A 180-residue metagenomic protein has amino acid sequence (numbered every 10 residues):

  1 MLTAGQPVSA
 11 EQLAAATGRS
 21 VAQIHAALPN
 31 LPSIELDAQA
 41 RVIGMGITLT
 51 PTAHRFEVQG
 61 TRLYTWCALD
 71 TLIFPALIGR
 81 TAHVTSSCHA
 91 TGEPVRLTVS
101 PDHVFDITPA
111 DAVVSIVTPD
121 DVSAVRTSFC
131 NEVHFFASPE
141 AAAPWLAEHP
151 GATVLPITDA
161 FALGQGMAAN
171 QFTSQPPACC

Functional and structural regions predicted by a protein language model:
T3-T17: Short acidic, hydrophobic short linear motifs in intrinsically disordered regions
G5, A40, G60-T61, G92: Detector for glycine-centered tight turns/loop "hinges" at secondary-structure junctions
A15-N30: Short amphipathic alpha-helical interaction segments
P32-A40: A short, conserved structural fragment
M45-A90: Nucleic-acid-binding surface
R80-H83, E93-C180: Long, low-complexity, charge-rich intrinsically disordered regions
